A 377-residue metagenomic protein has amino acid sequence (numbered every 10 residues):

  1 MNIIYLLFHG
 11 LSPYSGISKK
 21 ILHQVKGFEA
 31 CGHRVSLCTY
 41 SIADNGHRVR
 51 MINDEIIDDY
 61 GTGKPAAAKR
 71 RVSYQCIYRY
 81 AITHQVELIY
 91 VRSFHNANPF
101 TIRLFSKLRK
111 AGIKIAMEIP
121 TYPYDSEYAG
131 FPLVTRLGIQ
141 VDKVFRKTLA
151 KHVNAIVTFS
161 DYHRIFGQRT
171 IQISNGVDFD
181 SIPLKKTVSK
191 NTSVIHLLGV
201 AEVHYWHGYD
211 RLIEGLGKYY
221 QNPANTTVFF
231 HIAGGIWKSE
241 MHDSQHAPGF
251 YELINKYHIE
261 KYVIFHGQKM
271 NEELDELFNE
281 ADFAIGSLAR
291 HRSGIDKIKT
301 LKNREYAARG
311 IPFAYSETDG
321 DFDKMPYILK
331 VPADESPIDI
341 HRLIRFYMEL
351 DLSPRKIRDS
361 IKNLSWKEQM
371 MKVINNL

Functional and structural regions predicted by a protein language model:
M1-N45, H84, P312: N-terminal subdomain of nucleotide-sugar transferases
I4, V188-H207, L212-L216, F230-H231: Conserved donor-binding/catalytic core segment of Leloir-type glycosyltransferases
S15, N96, H207, E272-L274 (+2 more regions): Nucleotide-sugar-dependent
G16, E335-I338, M348-L377: A charged, aromatic-enriched C-terminal amphipathic alpha-helix characteristic of glycosyltransferases across folds
K26, P99, R103-A111, Y122-D125 (+1 more regions): Membrane-proximal helix-turn-helix segments that form the acceptor-binding/catalytic region of lipid-linked
I139, K143-K185: Donor nucleotide-sugar binding/catalytic pocket of nucleotide-sugar-dependent glycosyltransferases
S244-E272: Nucleotide-activated donor-binding/catalytic signature segment of Leloir-type glycosyltransferases, i.e., the conserved
F322-R345: Change "using UDP/GDP/dTDP sugars" to "using nucleotide sugars
